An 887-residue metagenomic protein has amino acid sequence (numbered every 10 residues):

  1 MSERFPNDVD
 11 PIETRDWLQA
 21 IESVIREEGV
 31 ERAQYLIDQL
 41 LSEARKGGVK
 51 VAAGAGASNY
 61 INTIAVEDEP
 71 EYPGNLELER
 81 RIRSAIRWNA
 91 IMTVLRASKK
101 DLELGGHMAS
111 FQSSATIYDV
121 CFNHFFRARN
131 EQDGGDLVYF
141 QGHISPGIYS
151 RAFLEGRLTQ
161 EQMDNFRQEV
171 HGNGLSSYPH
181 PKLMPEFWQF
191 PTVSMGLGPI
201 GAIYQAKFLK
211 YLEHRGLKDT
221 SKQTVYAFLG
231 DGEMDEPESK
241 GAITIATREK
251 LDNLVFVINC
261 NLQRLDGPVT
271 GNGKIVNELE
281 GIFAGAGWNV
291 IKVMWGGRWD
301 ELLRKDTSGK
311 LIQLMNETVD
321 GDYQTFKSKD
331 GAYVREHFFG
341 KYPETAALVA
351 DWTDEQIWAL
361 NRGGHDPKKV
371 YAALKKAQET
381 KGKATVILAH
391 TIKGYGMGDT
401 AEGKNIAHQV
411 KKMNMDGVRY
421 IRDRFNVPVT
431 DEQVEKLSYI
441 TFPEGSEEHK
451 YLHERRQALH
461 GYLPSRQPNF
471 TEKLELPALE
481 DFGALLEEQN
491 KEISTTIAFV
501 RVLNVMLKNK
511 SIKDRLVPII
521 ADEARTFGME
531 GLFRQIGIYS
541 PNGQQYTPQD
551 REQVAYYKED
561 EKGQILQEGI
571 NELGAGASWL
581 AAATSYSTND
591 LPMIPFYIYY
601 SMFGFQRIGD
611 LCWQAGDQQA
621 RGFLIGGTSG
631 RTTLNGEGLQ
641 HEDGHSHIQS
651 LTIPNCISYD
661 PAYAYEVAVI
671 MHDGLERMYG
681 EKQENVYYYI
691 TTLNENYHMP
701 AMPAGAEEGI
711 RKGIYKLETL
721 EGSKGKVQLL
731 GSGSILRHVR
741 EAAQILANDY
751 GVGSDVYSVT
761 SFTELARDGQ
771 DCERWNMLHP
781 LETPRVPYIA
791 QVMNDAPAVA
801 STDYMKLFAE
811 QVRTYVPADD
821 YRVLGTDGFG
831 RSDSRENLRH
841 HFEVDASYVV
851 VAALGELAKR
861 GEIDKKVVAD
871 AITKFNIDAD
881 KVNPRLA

Functional and structural regions predicted by a protein language model:
S2-E155, I421, I493-N509, I520: N-terminal amphipathic, basic-rich helices that act as targeting or association modules
E3, A20-S23, E71-E79, A97-G106 (+14 more regions): Glycine- and acidic
R4, Q168-P191, Y211-K222, K240-I440 (+6 more regions): Thiamine diphosphate
E69-A90, F111, F126-R129, D136-L137 (+8 more regions): Non-catalytic terminal/interface segments that mediate subunit docking, oligomerization, and allosteric communication
E71-I86, A90-K100, H107-E249, N272-G273 (+5 more regions): Cofactor-binding active-site loop characterized by glycine-rich and histidine/acidic residues
A227-F228, F256, I519, I625 (+2 more regions): Residue-level marker for buried hydrophobic side chains located in beta-strands that build the well-ordered beta-sheet
A227-F228, M234, D610-R631, G636: A structural-propensity feature for long, helix-poor, extended segments
G230-E233, C260, T391, E523 (+2 more regions): Active-site metal-binding loops of divalent metal-dependent hydrolases
